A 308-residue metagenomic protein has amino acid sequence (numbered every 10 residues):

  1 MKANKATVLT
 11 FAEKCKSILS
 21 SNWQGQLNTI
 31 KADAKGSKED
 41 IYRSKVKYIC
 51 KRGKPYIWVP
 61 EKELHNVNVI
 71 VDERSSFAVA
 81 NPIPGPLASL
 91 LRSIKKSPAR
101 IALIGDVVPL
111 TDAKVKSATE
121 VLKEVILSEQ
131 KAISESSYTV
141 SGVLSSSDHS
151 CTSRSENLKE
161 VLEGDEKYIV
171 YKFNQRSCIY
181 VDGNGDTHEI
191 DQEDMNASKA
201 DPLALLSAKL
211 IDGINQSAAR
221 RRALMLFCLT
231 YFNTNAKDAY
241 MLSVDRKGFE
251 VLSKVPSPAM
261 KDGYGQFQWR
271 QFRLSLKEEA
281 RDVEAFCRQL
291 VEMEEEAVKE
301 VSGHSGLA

Functional and structural regions predicted by a protein language model:
M1-A308: Binding-site signature for planar aromatic cofactors or substrates
